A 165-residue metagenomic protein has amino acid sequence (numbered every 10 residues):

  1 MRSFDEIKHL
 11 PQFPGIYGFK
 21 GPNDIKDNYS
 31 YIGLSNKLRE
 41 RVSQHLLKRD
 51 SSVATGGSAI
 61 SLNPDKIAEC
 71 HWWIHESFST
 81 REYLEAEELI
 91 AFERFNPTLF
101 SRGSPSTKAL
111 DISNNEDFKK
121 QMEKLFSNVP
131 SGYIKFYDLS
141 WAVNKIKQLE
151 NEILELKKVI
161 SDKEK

Functional and structural regions predicted by a protein language model:
M1-P14, P22-N28, N36-K165: Boundary/linker segments flanking structured domains
G33: Conserved catalytic cores of phosphodiester-cleaving nucleases, focusing on short active-site segments
